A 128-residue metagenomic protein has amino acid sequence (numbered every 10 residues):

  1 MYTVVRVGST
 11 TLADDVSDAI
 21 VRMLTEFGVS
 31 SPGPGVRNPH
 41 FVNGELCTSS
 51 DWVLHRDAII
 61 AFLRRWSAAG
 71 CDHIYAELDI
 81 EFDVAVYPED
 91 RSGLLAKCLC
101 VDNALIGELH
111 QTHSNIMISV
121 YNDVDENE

Functional and structural regions predicted by a protein language model:
M1-E128: Acidic (Asp/Glu-rich) sequence patches and key acidic residues that form negatively charged surfaces used
